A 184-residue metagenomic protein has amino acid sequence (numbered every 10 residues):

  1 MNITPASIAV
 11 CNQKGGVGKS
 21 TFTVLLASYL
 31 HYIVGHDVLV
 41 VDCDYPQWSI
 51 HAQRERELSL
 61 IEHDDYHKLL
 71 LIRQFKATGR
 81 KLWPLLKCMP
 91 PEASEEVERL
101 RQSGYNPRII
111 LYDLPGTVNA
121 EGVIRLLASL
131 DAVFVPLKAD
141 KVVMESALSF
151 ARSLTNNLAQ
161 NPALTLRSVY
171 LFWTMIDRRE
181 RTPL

Functional and structural regions predicted by a protein language model:
N2-T4, C11-V17, L26, Y32-I110 (+1 more regions): P-loop/Walker-type NTP enzyme "switch/lid" segment
A6, Y45, S49, M144-A151: Conserved long hydrophobic alpha-helices within structured protein cores
A9-N12, W173: Short hydrophobic beta-strand elements that form part of the catalytic alpha/beta core underpinning NDP-sugar/donor
A9-V10, S103, E121, L164: Short hydrophobic "helix-edge" motifs at membrane interfaces and signal-peptide entry regions
G16-G18, E180-R181: A generic structural signal for short coil/turn motifs at secondary-structure boundaries
F22-T23: Post-Walker A alpha-helix
A27, H31, A151-L154: A conserved amphipathic alpha-helix that caps or lines the catalytic cleft of carbohydrate- and lipid-modifying enzymes
L39, P115-L184: Conserved catalytic-core segment of NTP-binding enzymes
